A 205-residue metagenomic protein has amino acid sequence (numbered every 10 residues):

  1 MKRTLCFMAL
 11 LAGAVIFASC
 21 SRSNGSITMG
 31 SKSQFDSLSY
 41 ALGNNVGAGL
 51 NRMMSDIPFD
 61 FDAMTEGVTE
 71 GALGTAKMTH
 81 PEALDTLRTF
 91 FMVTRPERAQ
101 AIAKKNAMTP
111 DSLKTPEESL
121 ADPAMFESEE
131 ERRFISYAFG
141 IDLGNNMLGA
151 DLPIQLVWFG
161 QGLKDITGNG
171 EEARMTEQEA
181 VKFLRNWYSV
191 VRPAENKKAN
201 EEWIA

Functional and structural regions predicted by a protein language model:
M1-T4: Positively charged n-region of N-terminal signal peptides that target proteins for export
L11-A12: Repetitive helical segments and hydrophobic/amphipathic motifs
V15-S19: C-terminal motif of bacterial Sec signal peptides marking the signal peptidase cleavage site
C20-A205: Cross-family detector of peptidyl-prolyl cis-trans isomerase
